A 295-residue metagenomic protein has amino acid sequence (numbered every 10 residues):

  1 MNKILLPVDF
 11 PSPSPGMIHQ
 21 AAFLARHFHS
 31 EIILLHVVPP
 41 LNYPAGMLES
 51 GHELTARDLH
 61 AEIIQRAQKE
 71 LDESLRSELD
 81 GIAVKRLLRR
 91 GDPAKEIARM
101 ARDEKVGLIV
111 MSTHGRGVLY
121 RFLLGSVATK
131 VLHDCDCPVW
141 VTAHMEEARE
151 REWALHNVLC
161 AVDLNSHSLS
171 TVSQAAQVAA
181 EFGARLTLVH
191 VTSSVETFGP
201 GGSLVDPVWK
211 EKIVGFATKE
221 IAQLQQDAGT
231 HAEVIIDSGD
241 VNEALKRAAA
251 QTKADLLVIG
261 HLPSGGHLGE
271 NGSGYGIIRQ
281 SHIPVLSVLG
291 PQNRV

Functional and structural regions predicted by a protein language model:
M1-L54, H156-V205, D227-G229, E233 (+2 more regions): Small/aliphatic-rich secondary-structure junction motif
M1-M17, I82-K85, L108, K130-T171 (+2 more regions): Intrinsically disordered or low-complexity boundary/linker segments at protein termini and domain junctions
I33-L35, K85-R89, W140, T187-V189 (+2 more regions): General small-molecule cofactor/ligand-binding pocket signal
E49-E53, E104, V127-A128, N157-L159 (+3 more regions): Short, hinge-like loop/turn segments at secondary-structure boundaries
E53-K69, V205-F216: A short acidic, glycine-rich active-site loop that binds or catalyzes chemistry on phosphate/adenosine moieties
Q65, K69, E73-I109, Q225-L257 (+2 more regions): Structural beta-alpha unit
L108-K130, L256-S281, G290-V295: Glycine-rich, Arg-bearing micro-motifs that act as flexible, cationic patches
